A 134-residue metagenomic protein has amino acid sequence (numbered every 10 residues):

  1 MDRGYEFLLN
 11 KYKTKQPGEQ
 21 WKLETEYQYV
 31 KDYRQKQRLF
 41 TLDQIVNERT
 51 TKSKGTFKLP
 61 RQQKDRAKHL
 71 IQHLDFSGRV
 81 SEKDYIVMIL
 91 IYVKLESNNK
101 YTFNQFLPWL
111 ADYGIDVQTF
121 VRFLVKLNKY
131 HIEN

Functional and structural regions predicted by a protein language model:
M1-N134: Non-catalytic, interaction-prone regions of core transcription and DNA-replication machinery
